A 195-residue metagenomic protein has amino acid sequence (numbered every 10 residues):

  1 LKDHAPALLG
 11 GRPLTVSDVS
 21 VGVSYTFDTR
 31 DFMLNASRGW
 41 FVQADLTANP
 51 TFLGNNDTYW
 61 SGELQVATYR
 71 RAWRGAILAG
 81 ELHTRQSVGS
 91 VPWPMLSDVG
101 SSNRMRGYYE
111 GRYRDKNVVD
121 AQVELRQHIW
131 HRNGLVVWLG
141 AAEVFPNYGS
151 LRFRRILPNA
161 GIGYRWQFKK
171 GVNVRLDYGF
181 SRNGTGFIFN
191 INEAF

Functional and structural regions predicted by a protein language model:
A7-L14, D18-W130, V137-W138, F145: C-terminal outer-membrane beta-barrel translocator/porin domains of Gram-negative envelope proteins and their
G22, I162-W166, G184-F195: Outer-membrane beta-barrel "beta-signal"
Q122-E124, S150, N159-Y164: Short glycine-rich, acidic/polar surface loops and turns
W130, K169, R182-N183: Short strand-connecting beta-turns/loops that link adjacent beta-strands
N147, R152-R154: C-terminal soluble interaction/assembly domains
F168-V174: Short, surface-exposed connector motifs at secondary-structure boundaries
L176-S181: Short, exposed beta-strand-loop hairpins at the edges of beta-sheets in extracellular/periplasmic proteins
